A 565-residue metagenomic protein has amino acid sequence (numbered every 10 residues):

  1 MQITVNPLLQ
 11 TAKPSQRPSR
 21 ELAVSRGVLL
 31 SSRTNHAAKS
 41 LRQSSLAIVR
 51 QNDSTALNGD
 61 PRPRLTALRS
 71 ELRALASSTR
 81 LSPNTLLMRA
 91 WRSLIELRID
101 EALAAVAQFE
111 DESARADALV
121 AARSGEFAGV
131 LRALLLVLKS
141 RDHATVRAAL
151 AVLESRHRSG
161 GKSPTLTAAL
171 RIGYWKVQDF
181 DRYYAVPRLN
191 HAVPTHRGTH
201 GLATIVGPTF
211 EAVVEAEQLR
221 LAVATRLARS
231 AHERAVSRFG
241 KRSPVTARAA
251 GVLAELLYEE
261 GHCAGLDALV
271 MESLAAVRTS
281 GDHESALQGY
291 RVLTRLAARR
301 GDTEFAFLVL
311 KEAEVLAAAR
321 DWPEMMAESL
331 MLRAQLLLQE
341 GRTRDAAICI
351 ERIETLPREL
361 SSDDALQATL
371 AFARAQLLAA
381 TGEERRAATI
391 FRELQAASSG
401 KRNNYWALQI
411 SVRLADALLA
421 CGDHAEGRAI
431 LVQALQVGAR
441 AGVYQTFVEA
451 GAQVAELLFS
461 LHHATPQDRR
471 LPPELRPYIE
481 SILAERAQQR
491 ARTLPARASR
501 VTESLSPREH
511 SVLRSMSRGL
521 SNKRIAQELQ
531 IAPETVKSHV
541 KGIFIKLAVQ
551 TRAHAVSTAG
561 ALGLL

Functional and structural regions predicted by a protein language model:
A37-R42, S77-L86, D117-L131, R158-I172 (+9 more regions): Alpha-solenoid helical repeat architecture
R69-A74, A107-D117, L150-S159, N190-R197 (+6 more regions): Amphipathic alpha-helical segments of tetratricopeptide repeats
S93, L136, Y174-K176, E215 (+5 more regions): Residue at a conserved register position within TPR or TPR-like alpha-solenoid repeats
E96, K139-S140, V177-D179, Q218 (+5 more regions): Structural motif corresponding to the intra-repeat A-B loop/turn of tetratricopeptide repeats
I99, D142-H143, F180-R182, L221 (+7 more regions): TPR-repeat structural position
A102, V146, Y183-A185, A224 (+5 more regions): Single-residue signature of alpha-solenoid repeat helices
N404, I430, L435-P507, R514 (+2 more regions): Linker/hinge segments immediately adjacent to helix-turn-helix/homeobox DNA-binding domains
A491-Q550, H554-L565: Helix-turn-helix DNA-binding segment
